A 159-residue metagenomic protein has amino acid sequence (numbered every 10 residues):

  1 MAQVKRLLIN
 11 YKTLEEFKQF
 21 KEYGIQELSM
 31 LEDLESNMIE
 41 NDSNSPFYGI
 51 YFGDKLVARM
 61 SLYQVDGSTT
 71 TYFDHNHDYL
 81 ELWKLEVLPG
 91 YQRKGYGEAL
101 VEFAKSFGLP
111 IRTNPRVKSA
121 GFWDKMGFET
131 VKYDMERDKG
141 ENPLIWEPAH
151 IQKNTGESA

Functional and structural regions predicted by a protein language model:
M1-D42, Y51: Short amphipathic alpha-helix that is part of the acyltransferase structural core
E27-K84, Q92, M135-I145: Conserved acyl-donor/pantetheine-binding loop and adjacent beta-alpha core of acyl/acetyltransferases and related
E86, S119: Active-site-proximal loop/turn and secondary-structure-junction residues that shape catalytic pockets, frequently
V87, R93-S106: Conserved acetyl-CoA-binding loop-helix of GNAT-fold acetyltransferases
V101, S106-K118: Conserved GNAT acetyl-CoA-binding A-motif
R116, E136-A159: C-terminal "cap" of GNAT-fold acetyltransferases
W123-F128: Conserved active-site tyrosine of GNAT-family acetyltransferases
